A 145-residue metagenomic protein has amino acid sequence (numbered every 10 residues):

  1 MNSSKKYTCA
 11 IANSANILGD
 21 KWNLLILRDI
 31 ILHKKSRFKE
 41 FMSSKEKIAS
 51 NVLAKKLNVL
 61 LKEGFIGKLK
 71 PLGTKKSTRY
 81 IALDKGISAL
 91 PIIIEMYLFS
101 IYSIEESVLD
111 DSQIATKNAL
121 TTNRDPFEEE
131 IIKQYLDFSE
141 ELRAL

Functional and structural regions predicted by a protein language model:
M1-K6, A10: A detector for short, charged/polar N-terminal pre-domain segments
C9-I48: N-terminal helix-turn-helix DNA-binding core of bacterial DNA-binding proteins
G19, L72-M96: Basic, amphipathic "hinge/linker" alpha-helix immediately C-terminal to the N-terminal HTH DNA-binding motif
L25, D29, F65-G67, E95: Solvent-exposed, amphipathic alpha-helical segments
K39, N58, T78: Residues within the helices of the helix-turn-helix
S44-K75: Canonical helix-turn-helix DNA-binding module
P91-L145: C-terminal regulatory/oligomerization modules of transcriptional regulators
